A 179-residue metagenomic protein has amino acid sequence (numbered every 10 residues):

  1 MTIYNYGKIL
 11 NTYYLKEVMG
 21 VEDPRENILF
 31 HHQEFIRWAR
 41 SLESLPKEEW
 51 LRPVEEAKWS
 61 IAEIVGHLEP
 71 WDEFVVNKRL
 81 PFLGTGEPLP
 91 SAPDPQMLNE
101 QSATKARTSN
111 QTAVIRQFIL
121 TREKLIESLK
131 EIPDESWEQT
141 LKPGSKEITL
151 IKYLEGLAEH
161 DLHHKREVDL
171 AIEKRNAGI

Functional and structural regions predicted by a protein language model:
T2-K16, L51-M97, Q139-I179: Short, contiguous alpha-helical
T2-Q33, R37: Extreme N-terminal tail/first-helix region
G20-E22, N99-A113, P143-K152: Acidic/His metal-coordination segments adjacent to aromatic residues that form catalytic metal sites in metalloenzymes
P24, I28-H32, L80, Q111-F118 (+2 more regions): Hydrophobic packing residues in well-ordered alpha-helices of helical domains and bundles
N27-F30, E56-A57, L68, D72 (+2 more regions): Alpha-helix N-cap/loop-to-helix boundary motif
F30-E34, S41, N99-E138: Acidic/histidine-rich alpha-helical segments that form the ligand environment of transition-metal centers
F30-E49, V54-E56: Long, hydrophobic N-terminal alpha-helical segment
F35-E43, E73-L80, I119-P133, L162-K165 (+1 more regions): Structural signal for well-ordered, non-membrane alpha-helices
